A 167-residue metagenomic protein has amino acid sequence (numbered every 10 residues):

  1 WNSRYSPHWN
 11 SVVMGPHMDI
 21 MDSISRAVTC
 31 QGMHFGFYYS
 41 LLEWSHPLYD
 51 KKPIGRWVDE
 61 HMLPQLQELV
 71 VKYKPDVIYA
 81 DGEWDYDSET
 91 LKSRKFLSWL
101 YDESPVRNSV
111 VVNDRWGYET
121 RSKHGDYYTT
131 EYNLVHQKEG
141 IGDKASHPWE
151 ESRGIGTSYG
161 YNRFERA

Functional and structural regions predicted by a protein language model:
W1-A167: Mature catalytic domains of secreted/periplasmic carbohydrate-active enzymes
